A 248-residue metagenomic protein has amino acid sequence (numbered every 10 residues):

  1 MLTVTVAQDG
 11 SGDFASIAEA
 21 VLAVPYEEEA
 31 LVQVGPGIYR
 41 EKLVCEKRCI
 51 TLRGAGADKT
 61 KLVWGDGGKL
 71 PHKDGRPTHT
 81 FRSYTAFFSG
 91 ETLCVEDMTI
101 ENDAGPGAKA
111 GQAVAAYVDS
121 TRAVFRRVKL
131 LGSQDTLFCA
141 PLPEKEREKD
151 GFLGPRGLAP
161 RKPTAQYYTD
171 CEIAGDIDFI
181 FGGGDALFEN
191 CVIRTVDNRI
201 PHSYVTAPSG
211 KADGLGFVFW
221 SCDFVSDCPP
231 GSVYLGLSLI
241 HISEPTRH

Functional and structural regions predicted by a protein language model:
L2-L239, S243, R247: Sequence-level preference for short, compositionally simple segments enriched in small aliphatic or small polar residues
